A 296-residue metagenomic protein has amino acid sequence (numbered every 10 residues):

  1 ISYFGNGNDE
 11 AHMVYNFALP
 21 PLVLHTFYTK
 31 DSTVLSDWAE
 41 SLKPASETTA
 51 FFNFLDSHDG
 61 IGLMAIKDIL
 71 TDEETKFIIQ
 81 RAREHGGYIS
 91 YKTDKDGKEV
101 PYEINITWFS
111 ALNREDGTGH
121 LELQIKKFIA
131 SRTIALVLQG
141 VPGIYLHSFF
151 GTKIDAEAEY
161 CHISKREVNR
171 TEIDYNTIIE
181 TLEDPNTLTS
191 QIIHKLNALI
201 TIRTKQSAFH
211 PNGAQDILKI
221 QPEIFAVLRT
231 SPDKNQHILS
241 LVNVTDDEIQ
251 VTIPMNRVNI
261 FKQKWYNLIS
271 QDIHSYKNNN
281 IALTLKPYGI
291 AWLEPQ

Functional and structural regions predicted by a protein language model:
I1-Q296: Active-site and adjacent substrate-binding regions of carbohydrate-active enzymes
